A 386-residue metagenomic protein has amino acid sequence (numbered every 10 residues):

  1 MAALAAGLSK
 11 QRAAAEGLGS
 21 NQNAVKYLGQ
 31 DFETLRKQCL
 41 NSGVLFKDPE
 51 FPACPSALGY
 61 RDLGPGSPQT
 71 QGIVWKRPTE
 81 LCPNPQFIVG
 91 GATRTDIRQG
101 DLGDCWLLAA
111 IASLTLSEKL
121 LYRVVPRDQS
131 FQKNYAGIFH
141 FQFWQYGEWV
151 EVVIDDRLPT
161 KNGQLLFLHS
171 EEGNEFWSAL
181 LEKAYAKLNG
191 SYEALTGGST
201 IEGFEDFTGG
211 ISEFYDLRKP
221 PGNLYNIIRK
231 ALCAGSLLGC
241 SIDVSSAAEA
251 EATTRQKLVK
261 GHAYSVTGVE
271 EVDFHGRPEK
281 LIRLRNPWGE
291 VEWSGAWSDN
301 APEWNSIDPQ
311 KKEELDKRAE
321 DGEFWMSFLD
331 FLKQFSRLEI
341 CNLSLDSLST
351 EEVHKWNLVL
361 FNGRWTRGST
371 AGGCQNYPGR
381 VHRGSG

Functional and structural regions predicted by a protein language model:
M1-G386: Structured alpha-helical subdomains that flank or immediately precede key functional sites
